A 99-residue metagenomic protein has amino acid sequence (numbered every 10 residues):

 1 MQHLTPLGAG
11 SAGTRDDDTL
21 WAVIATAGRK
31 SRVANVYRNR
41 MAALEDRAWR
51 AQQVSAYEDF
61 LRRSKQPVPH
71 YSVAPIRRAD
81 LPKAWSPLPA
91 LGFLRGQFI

Functional and structural regions predicted by a protein language model:
M1-G13, D17-T19: GIY-YIG nuclease catalytic motif and its immediate N-terminal context
Q2-H3, R32, W49-I99: Short, mixed-charge low-complexity intrinsically disordered segments
G10-S11, T26-A27, R38-N39, L61 (+1 more regions): Alpha-helical interaction segments
G13-T14, A42, R78: Intrinsically disordered, low-complexity regions enriched in Ser/Pro/Gly/Gln/His and often acidic
T19-A27: A short beta-strand micro-motif
G28-E45: A short, exposed loop/beta-hairpin motif centered on an aromatic-Gly-Thr core
